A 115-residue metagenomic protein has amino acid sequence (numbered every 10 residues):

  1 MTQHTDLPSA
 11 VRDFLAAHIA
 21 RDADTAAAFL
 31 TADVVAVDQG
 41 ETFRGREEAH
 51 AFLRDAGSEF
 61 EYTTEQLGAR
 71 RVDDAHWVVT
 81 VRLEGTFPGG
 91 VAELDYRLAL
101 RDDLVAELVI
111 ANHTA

Functional and structural regions predicted by a protein language model:
M1-D24, A28: Short, low-complexity N-terminal intrinsically disordered segments enriched in polar/charged residues
R21, V37, L100: Residue-level signal for short amphipathic helical patches enriched in basic/charged and nearby hydrophobic residues
A27-A28, V37-D38, E65, L108: Short, hydrophobic secondary-structure boundary micro-motifs
T31: ATP/adenylate-binding site constellation spanning eukaryotic-like Ser/Thr protein kinases, ABC-transporter
V35-R44: A short gly/proline-enriched turn/hairpin at secondary-structure junctions
F43-A51: Short beta-edge strand/loop motif at the mouth of beta-sheet-based domains
A51-A115: A beta-strand edge to alpha-helix "cap/lid" segment located at domain peripheries
